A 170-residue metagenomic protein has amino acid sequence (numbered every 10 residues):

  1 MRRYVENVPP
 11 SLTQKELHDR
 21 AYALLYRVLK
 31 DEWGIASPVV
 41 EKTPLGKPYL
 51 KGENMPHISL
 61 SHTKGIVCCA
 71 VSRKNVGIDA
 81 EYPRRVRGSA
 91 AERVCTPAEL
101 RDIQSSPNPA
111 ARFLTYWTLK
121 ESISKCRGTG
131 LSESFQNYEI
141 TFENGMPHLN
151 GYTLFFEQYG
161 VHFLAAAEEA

Functional and structural regions predicted by a protein language model:
M1-A170: Core catalytic alpha/beta fold that binds nucleotide/phospho-ligands
